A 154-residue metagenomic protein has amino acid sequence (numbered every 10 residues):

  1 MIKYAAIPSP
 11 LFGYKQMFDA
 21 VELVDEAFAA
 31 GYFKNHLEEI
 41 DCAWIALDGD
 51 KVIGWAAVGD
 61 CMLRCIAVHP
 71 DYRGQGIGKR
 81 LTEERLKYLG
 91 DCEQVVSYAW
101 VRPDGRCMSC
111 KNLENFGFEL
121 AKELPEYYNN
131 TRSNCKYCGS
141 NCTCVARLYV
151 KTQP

Functional and structural regions predicted by a protein language model:
M1-G31: Short amphipathic alpha-helix that is part of the acyltransferase structural core
D19-V52, A57: Active-site rim helix/loop that mediates acceptor-substrate recognition in acyltransferases
G59-D71: Conserved acetyl-CoA binding element of GNAT-fold acetyltransferases
Y72, G76-E84: Conserved acetyl-CoA pyrophosphate-binding loop and the N-cap/start of the following alpha-helix in GNAT-like
L89-D104: Conserved GNAT acetyl-CoA-binding A-motif
P103-R132: Conserved active-site alpha-helix within GNAT-family acetyltransferase domains
E126-P154: C-terminal "cap" of GNAT-fold acetyltransferases
